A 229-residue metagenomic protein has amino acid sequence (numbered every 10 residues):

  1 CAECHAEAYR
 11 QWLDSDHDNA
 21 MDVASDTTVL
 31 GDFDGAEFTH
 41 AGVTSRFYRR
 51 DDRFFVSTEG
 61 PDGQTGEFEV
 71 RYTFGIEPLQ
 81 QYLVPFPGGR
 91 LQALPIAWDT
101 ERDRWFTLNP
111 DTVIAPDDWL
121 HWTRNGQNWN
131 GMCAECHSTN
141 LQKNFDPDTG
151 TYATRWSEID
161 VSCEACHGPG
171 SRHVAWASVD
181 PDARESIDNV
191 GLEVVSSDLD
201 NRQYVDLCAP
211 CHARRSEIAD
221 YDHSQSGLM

Functional and structural regions predicted by a protein language model:
A6-G75, Q81-F86, D103, T107-W119 (+1 more regions): Primarily the internal scaffold of c-type cytochrome electron-transfer domains, especially repeated/multiheme c-type
G88-L91, T100: Conserved oxyanion/phosphate-binding beta-strand-loop segments in alpha/beta enzyme cores
L91-A93, L207: Short hydrophobic-aromatic micro-motifs
W122-N130, N201: Short acidic-aromatic active-site loops that bind/stabilize oxyanions
N128-K143: C-terminal substrate/ligand-recognition segments
